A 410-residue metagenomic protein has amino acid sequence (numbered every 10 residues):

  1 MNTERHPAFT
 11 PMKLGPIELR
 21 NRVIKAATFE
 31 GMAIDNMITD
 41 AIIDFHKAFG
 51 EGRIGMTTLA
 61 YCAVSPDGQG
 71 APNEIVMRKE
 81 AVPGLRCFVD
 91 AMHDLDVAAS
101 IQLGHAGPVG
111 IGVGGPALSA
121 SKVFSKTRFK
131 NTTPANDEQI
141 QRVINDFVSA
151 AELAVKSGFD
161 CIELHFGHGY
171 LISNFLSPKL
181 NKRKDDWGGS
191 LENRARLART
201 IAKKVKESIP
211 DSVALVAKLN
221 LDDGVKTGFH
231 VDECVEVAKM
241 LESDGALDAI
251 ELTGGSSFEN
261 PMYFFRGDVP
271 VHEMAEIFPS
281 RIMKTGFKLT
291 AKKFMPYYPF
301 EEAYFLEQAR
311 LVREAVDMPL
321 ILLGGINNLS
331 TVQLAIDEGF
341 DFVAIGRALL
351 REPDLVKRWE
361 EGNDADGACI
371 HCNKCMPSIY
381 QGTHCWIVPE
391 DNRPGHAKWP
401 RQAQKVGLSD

Functional and structural regions predicted by a protein language model:
M1-D410: Flavin-dependent oxidoreductase catalytic cores
